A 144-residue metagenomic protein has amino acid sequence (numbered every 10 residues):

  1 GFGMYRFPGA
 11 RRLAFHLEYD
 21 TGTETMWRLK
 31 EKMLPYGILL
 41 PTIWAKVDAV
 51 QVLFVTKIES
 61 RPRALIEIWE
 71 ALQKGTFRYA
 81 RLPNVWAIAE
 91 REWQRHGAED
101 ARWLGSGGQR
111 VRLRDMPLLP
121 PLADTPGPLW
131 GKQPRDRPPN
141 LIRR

Functional and structural regions predicted by a protein language model:
G1-R144: Electrostatic, structured charged patches in enzyme active sites and in nucleic-acid/phosphate-binding
